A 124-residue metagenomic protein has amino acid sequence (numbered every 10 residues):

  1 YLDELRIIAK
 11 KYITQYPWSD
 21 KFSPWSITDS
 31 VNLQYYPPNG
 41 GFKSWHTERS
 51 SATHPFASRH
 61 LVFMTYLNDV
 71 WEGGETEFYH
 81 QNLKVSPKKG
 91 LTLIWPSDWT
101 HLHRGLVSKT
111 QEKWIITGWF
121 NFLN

Functional and structural regions predicted by a protein language model:
Y1-T92, T100-N124: Fe(II)/2-oxoglutarate oxygenase catalytic core
